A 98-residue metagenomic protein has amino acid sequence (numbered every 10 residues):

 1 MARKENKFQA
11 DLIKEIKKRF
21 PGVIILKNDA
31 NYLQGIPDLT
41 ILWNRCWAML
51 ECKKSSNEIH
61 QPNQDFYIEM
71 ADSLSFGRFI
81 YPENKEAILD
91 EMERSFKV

Functional and structural regions predicted by a protein language model:
M1-V98: Catalytic phosphate/metal-binding cores of nucleic-acid and nucleotide-processing enzymes, i.e., regions that mediate
